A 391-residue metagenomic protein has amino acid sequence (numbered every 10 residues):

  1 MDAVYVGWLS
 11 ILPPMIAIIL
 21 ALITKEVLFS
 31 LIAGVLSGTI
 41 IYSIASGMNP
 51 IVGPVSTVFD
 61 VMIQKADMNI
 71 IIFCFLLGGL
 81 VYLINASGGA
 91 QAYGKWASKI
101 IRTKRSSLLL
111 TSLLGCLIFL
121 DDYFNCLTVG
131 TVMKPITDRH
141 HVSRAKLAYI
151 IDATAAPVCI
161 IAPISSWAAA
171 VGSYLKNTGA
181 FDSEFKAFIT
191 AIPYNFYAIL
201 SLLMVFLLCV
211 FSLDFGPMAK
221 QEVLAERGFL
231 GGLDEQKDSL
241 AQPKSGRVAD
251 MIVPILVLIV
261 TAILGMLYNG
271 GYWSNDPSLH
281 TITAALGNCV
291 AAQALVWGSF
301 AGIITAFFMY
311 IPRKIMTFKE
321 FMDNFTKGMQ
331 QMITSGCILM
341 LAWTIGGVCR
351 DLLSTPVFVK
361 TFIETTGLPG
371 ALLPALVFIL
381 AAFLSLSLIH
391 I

Functional and structural regions predicted by a protein language model:
D2-A3, L9, A21-P54, L77-G88 (+6 more regions): Structural signal for alpha-helical transmembrane segments and their membrane-water exit/capping regions in multi-pass
D2-Y5, V58-M68, F188-N195, H280-G298 (+1 more regions): Interfacial loop-to-helix junctions that mark the boundaries of transmembrane helices in multi-pass membrane
I11-M15, I32, I71-I72, L108-L110 (+4 more regions): Hydrophobic alpha-helical transmembrane segments
I16-L31, L108, K146-A153, K244-I255 (+1 more regions): Alpha-helical transmembrane segments and their helix-start/interface "positive-inside/aromatic belt" motifs in integral
M48-A148, I315-I389: Membrane-embedded alpha-helical segments and adjacent helix-loop junctions characteristic of multi-pass solute
I136-R227, S239-D250: Membrane-core helix-loop-helix motifs of multi-pass transport proteins
F181, Y194-I199, L233-Q236, P243-I255 (+7 more regions): Hydrophobic packing and interface segments
K186, S201-N288, F300, I304-N324: Long, contiguous bundles of hydrophobic transmembrane helices that form the permeation core of multi-pass
